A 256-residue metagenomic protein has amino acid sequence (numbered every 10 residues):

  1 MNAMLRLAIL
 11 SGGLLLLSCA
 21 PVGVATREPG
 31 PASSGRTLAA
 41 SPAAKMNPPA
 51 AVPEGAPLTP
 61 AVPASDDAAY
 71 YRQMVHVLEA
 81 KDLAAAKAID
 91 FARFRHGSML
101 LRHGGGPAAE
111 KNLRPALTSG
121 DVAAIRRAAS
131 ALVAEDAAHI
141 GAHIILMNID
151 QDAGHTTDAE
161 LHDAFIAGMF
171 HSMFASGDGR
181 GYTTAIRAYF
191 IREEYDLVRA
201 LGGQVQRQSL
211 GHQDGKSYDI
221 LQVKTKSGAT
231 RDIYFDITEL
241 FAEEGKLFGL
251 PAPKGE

Functional and structural regions predicted by a protein language model:
R27-A124, M169, G181-E256: N-terminal alpha-helical interaction modules that lie
A131-A134, G168: Conserved structural position within tetratricopeptide repeats
D136-A137, H171: Short coil turns that delineate tetratricopeptide repeat
Q151-S172: TPR/TPR-like (Sel1-like) alpha-helical repeat modules
